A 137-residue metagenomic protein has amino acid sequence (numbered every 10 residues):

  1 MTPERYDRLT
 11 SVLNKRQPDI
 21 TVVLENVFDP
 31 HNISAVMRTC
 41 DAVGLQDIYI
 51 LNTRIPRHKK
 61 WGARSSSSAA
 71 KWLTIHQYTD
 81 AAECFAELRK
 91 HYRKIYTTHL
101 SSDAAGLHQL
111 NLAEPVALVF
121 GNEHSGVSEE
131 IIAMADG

Functional and structural regions predicted by a protein language model:
M1-G137: Post-transcriptional modification and biogenesis factors for structured RNAs of the translation apparatus
